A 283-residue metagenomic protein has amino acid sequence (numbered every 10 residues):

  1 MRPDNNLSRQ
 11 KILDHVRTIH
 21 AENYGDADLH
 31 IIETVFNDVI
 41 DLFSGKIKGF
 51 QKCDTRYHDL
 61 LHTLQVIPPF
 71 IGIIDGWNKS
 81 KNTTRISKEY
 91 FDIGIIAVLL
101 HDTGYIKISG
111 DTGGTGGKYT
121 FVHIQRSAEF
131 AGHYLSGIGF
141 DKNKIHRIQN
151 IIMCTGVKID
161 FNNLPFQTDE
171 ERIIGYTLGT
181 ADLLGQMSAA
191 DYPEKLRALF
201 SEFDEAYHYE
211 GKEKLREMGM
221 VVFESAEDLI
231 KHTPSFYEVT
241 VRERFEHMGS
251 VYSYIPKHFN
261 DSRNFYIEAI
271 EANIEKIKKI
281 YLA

Functional and structural regions predicted by a protein language model:
M1-G25, G72-Y90, L100, V157-A283: Divalent metal-dependent phosphate-bond-processing catalytic cores, especially two-metal-ion Mg2+/Mn2+ enzymes that act
M1-K52, T63-Q65: Conserved N-terminal diphosphate/IPP-binding helix and adjacent helical/loop segment of trans-prenyltransferase domains
I32, K81-I86, Y90, G137-T155: Acidic/histidine metal-binding catalytic segments
V35-F43, G94-V98, I148-G156, T177-A181: Short alpha-helical scaffolding segments that buttress acidic/His motifs in well-ordered protein cores
Q51-I93: Alpha-helical phosphate/pyrophosphate-handling elements in metalloenzyme active cores
D54-Q65, G114-R126: Active-site metal-coordination segments of metallo-dependent hydrolases
V66, F91-G110, S127, Q149-K158: His-Asp-centered metal-binding catalytic motifs of divalent-metal-dependent phosphohydrolases/nucleases
V66-I67, I73, T120-I138: An active-site-proximal "capping" alpha-helix that borders the catalytic cofactor pocket
